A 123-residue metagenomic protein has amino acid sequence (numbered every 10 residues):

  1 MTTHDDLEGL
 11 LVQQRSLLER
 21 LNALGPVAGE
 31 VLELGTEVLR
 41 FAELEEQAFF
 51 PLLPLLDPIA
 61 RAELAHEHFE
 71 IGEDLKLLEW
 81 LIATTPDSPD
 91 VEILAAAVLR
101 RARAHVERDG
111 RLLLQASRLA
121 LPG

Functional and structural regions predicted by a protein language model:
M1-G123: Small-residue-biased structural context
